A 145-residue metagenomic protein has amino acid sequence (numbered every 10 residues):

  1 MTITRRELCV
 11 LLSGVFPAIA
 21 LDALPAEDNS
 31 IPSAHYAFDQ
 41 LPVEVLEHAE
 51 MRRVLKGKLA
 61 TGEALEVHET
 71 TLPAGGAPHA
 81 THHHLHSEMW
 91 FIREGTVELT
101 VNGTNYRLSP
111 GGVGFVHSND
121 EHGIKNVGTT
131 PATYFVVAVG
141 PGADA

Functional and structural regions predicted by a protein language model:
I3-A64, D144-A145: A short, N-terminal "cap"/entry segment at the start of jelly-roll beta-barrel domains of the cupin/DSBH fold
V43, R53, V67-T71, M89 (+1 more regions): Conserved hydrophobic/aromatic beta-strand scaffold that supports enzyme active sites
H68-H83: Conserved short histidine dyad/triad with adjacent acidic residue
E69, V101-G103, N126, V136: Residue-level recognition of conserved beta-strand positions in structured domain cores
T71, H84-E98: Short, conserved beta-strand element in jelly-roll/cupin
A77-H79, E98, G114, S118-I124: Histidine-centered metal-chelating micro-motifs
T104-S118: Short acidic-glycine-tyrosine-enriched beta hairpin
S118-A143: Ligand-binding loop in jelly-roll beta-barrel domains
